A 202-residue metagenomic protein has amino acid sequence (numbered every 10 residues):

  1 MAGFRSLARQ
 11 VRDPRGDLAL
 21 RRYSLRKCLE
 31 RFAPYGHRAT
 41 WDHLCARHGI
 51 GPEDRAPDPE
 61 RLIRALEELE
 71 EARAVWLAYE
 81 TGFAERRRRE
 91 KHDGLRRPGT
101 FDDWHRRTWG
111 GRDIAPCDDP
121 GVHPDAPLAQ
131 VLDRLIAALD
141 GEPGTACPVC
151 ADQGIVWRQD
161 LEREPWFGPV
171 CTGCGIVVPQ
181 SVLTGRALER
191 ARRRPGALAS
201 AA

Functional and structural regions predicted by a protein language model:
M1-F32, A126-V131: Short terminal alpha-helical segments
R12-L20, Y35-H37, P52-A56, A78 (+1 more regions): Charged, low-complexity interaction regions
R38-R64: Short, charged early-sequence alpha-helical segments and their helix-coil boundaries
E142-C147, G168: Residues immediately within or flanking Cys/His clusters that coordinate Zn2+ in small zinc-binding modules
C147-C150, C171-C174: Short cysteine-rich clusters marking metal-coordination/redox-active sites
G154-R158, P179: Short functional micro-motifs and their immediate structural scaffolds
R158-P169: Short linker/helix segments within small regulatory modules
G175-R192: Short metal-binding segments enriched for Cys and/or His
